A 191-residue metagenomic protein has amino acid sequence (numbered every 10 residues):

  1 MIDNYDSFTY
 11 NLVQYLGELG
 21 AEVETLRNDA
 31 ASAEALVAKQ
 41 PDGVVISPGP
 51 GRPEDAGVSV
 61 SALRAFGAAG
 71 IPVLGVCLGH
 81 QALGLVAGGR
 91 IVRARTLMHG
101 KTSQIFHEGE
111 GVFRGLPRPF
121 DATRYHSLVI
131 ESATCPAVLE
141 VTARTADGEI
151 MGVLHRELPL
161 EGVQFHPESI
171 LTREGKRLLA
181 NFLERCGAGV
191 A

Functional and structural regions predicted by a protein language model:
M1-L19: Short, charged N-terminal beta->alpha structural module
G17, A38-G115, P119, L179-N181: Cysteine-nucleophile active-site neighborhood
E22, D42, P72-L74, D121 (+2 more regions): Structural signature of beta-strand start/N-cap positions in the alpha/beta core of ABC transporter nucleotide-binding
E22-N28: Short hydrophobic/Thr-rich beta-strand motif most characteristic of the beta2 strand and flanking loop of CheY-like
S32-Q40, T134: Short amphipathic alpha-helix with an adjacent loop that forms part of the alpha/beta core around
G109-E157: Catalytic beta-strand/loop cores that center a nucleophilic Ser/Cys/Thr and support acyl-enzyme chemistry
P119, E157, G162-R173: Phosphate-binding/catalytic loops
I170-A191: Acyltransferase
